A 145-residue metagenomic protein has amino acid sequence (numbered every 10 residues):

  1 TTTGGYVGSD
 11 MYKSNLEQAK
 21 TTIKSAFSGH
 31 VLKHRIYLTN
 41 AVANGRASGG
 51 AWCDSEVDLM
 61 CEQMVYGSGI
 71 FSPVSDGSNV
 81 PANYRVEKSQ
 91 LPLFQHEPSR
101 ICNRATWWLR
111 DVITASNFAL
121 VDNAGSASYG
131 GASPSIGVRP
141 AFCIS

Functional and structural regions predicted by a protein language model:
T1-S145: Collagenous Gly-X-Y triple-helix signature in extracellular proteins
